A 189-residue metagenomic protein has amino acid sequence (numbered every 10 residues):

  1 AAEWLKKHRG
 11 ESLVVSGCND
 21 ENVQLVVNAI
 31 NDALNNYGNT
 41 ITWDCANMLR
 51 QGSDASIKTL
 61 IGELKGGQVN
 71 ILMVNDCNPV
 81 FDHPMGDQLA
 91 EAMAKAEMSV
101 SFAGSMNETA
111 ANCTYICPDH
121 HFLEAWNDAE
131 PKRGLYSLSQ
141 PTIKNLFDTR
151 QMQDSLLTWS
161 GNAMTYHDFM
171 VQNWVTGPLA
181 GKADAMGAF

Functional and structural regions predicted by a protein language model:
A1-F189: Non-catalytic alpha/beta scaffold blocks inside enzyme catalytic domains
